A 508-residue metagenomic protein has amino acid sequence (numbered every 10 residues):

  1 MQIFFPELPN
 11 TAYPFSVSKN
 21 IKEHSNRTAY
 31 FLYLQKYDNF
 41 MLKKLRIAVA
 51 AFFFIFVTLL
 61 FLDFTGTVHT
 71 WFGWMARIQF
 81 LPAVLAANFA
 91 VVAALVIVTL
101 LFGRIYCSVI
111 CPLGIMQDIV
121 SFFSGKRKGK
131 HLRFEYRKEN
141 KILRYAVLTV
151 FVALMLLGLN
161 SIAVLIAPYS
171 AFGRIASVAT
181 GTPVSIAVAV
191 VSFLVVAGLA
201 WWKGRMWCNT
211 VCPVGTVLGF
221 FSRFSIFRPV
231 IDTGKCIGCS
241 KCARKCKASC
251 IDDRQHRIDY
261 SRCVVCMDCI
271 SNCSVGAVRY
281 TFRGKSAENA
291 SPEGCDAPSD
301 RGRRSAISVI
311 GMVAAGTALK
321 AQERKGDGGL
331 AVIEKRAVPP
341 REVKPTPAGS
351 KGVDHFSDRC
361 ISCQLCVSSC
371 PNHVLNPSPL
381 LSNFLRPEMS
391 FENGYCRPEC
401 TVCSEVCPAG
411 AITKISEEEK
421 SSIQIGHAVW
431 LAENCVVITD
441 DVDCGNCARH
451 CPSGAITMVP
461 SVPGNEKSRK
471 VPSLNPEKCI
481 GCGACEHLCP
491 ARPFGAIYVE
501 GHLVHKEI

Functional and structural regions predicted by a protein language model:
Q2, K19-K22, Q35: Charged/polar low-complexity intrinsically disordered segments
Q2-N10: Extreme N-terminal basic, low-complexity initiation segments that serve as generic localization/processing leaders
F5-P6, S25, F31-L34: Short hydrophobic targeting helices and cationic amphipathic motifs that mediate membrane/organellar targeting
L8, F15-S16: Generic protein-terminus/edge-of-domain signal
T11-A12, T28-A29: Ala/Thr-enriched low-complexity intrinsically disordered regions
A12-P14, I21: Compositionally biased, low-complexity segments
V17-K19, N26-R27: Compositionally biased regions
F31-H256, S261-R262, M267-I508: Non-ligating segments of multi-cofactor redox enzymes
